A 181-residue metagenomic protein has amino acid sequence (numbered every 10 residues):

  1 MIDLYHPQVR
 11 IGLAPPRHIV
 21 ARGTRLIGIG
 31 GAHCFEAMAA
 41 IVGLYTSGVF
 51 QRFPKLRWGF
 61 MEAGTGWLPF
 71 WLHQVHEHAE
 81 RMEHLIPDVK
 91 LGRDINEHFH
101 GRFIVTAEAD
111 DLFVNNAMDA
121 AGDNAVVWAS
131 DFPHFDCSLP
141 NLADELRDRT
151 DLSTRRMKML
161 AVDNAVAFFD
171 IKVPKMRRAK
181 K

Functional and structural regions predicted by a protein language model:
M1-H98, F113-N124: Histidine/acidic residue-rich metal-binding segments in metalloenzymes
H33-A37, V105, S153: Short, surface-exposed alpha-helical recognition segments that flank or form part of ligand/macromolecule-binding
S47-G48, L56, G66-W67, L85 (+4 more regions): Mid-to-C-terminal alpha-helical segments outside catalytic/metal-binding sites
N96-A107: Alpha-helix-centered segments that form part of catalytic cores
